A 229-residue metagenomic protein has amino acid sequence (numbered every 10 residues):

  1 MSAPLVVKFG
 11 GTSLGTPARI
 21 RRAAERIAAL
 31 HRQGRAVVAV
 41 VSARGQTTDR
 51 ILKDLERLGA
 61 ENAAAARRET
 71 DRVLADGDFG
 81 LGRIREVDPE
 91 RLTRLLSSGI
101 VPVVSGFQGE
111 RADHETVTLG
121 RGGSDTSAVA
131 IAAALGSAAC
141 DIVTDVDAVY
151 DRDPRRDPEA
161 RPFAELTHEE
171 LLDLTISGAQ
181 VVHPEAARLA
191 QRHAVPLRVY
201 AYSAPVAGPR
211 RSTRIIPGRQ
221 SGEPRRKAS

Functional and structural regions predicted by a protein language model:
M1-A187: Nucleotide/pyrophosphate-binding catalytic subdomain
R44-G45, V146-A148, H193, A201-V206 (+1 more regions): Glycine-rich beta-alpha junction loops
H183, Y200, A204-T213: Surface-exposed amphipathic alpha-helical tracts and adjacent flexible/coil segments at the periphery of soluble enzymes
A190: Acidic-aromatic/histidine active-site loop/patch
L197: Binding-interface segments
R210-S229: A conserved regulatory-domain signal marking ACT and ACT-like small-molecule sensing domains and adjacent regulatory
